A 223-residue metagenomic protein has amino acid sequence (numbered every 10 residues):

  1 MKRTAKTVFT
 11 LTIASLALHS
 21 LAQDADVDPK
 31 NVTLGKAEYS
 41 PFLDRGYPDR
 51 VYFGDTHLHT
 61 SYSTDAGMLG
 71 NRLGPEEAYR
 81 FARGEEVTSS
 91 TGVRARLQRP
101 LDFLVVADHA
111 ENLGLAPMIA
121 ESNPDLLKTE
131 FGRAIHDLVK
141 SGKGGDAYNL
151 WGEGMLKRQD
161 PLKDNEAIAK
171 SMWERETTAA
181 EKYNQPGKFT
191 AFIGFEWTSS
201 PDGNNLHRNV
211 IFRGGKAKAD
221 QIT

Functional and structural regions predicted by a protein language model:
M1-F9: Bacterial N-terminal signal peptides that target proteins for export
L11-A14: Hydrophobic alpha-helical membrane-embedded or membrane-associated segments
A17-H19: N-terminal signal peptide c-region/cleavage motif recognized by signal peptidases
Q23-T223: Extended, charged catalytic domains and RNA/DNA-binding interfaces, predominantly in divalent-metal-using enzymes
